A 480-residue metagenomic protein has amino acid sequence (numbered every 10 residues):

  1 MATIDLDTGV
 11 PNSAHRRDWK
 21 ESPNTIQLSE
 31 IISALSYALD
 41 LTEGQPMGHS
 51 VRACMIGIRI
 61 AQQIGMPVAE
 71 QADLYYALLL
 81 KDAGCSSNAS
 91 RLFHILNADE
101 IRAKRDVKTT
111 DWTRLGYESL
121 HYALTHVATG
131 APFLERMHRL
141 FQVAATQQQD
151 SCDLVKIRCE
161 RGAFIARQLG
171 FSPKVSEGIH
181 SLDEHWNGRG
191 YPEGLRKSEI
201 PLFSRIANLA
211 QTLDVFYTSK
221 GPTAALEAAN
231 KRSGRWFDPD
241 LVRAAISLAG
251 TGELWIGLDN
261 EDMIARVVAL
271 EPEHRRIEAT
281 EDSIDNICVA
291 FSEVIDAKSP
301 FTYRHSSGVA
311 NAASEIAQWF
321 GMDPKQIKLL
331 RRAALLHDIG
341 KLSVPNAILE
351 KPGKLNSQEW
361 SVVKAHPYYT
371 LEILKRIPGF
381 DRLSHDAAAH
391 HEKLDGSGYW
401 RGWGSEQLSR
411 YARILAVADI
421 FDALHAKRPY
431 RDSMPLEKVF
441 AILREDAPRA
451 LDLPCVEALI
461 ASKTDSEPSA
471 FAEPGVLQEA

Functional and structural regions predicted by a protein language model:
D5, N12, R16-A480: Metal-dependent catalytic cores of enzymes that make or break cyclic nucleotides and related phosphoester linkages
